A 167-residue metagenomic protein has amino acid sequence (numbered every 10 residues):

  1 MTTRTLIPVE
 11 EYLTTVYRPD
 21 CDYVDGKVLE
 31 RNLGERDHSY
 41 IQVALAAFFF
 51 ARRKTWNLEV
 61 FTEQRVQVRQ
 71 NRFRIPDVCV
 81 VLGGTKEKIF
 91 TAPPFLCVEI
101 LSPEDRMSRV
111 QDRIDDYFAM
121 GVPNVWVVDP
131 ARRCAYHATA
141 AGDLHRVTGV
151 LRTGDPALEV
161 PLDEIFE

Functional and structural regions predicted by a protein language model:
M1-E167: Gly/Pro/Ser/Thr-rich low-complexity, intrinsically disordered segments predominantly at protein N-termini
